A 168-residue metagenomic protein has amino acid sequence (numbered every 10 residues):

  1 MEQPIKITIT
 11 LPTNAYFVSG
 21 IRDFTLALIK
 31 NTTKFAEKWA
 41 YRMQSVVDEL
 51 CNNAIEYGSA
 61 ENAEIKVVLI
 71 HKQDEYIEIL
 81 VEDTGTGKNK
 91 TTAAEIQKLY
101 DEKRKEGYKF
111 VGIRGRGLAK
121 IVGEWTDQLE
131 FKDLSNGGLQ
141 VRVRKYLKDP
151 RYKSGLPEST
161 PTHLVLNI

Functional and structural regions predicted by a protein language model:
P4-A36: Helix-loop-beta hinge of the Bergerat
T25-D48, K105, V111: Conserved short strand/loop->alpha-helix "switch" segment adjacent to the catalytic nucleotide/phosphoryl-transfer site
E37-V68: Conserved ATP-binding N-box helix of the HATPase_c
H71-I79: Short beta-strand-loop-beta element adjacent to the nucleotide/active-site pocket used for signaling
I79-R114, S154-V165: Glycine-rich/acidic phosphate-handling loop/turn and adjacent ATP-lid/helix of nucleotide-binding kinase/ATPase domains
G87, S135-R142: Glycine-rich nucleotide-binding loop
G117-V122: Short alpha-helical Gxxx[C/S/T] motif in the catalytic ATP-binding
T126-L134: Glycine-rich ATP-binding loops of the HATPase_c
